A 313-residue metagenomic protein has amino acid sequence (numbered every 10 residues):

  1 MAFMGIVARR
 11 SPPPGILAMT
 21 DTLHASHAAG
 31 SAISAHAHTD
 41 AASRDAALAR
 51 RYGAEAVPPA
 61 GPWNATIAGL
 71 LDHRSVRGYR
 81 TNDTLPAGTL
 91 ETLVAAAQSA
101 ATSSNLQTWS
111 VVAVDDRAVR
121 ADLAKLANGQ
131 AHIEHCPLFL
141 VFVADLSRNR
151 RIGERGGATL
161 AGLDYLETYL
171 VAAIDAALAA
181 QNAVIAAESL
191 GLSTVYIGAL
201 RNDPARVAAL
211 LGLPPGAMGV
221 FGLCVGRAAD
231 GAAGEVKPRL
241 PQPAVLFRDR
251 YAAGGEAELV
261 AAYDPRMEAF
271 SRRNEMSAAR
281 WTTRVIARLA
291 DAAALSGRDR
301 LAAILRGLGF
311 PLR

Functional and structural regions predicted by a protein language model:
A2-R313: Acidic, surface-exposed loops and disordered segments
